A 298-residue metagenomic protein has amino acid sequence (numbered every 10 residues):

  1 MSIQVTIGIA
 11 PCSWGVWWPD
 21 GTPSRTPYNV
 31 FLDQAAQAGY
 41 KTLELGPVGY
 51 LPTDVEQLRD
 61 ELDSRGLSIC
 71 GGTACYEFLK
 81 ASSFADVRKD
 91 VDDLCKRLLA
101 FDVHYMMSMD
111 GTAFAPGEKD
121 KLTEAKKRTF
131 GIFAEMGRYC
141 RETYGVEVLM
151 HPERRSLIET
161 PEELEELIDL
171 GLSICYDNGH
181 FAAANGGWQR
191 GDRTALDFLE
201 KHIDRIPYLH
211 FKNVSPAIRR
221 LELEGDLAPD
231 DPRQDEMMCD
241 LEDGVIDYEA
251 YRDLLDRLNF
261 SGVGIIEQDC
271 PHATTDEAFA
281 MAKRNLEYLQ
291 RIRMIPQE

Functional and structural regions predicted by a protein language model:
M1-V103, K127-R128, A134, E142-V146 (+3 more regions): N-terminal pre-domain/capping segments
W18-R25, F84, D120, A182-F260 (+1 more regions): Gly/Pro-rich active-site loop or hairpin
T42-Q57, E77-V87, E153-T160, H180-D192 (+3 more regions): Acidic-and-aromatic substrate-binding clefts and catalytic sites of carbohydrate-active enzymes
E44, G71, M106-M107, L149 (+3 more regions): Conserved beta-strand positions in the central sheet of alpha/beta enzyme cores
T53, A74-D92, G111-K126, E224-G225 (+2 more regions): Surface-exposed, active-site-proximal loop segments in enzymatic domains
E56-C70, T123-F130, T160-S173, D230-E242 (+1 more regions): Short, electropositive alpha-helical surface patch
S83-Y176, A182-A183: Active-site acidic/histidine proton-transfer and metal-coordination neighborhood in alpha/beta enzyme cores
S261-D269: Conserved active-site loop/cleft motifs that coordinate metal ions or position small ligands
